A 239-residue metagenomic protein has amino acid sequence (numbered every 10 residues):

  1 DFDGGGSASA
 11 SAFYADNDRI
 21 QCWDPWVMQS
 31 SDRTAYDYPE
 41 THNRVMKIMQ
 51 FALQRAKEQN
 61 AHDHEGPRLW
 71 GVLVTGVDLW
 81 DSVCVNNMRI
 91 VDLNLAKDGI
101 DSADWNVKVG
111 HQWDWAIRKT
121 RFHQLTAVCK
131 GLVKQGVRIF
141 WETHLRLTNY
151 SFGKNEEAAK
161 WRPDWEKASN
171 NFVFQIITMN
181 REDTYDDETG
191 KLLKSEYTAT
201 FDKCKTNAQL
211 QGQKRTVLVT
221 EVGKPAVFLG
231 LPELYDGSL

Functional and structural regions predicted by a protein language model:
D1-A61, E65-L73, L79-S82: Conserved P-loop
D3-A8, V27-Q29, V77-W80, L145-N149 (+2 more regions): Conserved nucleotide-binding/hydrolysis micro-motifs of P-loop NTPases
N17-Q21, V91-N94, L218-G223: Short, low-complexity, polar/charged sequence segments that are solvent-exposed and flexible
H62-A168: P-loop NTPase motor core
H123, C129-G223: Phosphate-binding/switch region of NTP-binding enzymes
L229-L239: Glycine- and charge-rich intrinsically disordered segments
